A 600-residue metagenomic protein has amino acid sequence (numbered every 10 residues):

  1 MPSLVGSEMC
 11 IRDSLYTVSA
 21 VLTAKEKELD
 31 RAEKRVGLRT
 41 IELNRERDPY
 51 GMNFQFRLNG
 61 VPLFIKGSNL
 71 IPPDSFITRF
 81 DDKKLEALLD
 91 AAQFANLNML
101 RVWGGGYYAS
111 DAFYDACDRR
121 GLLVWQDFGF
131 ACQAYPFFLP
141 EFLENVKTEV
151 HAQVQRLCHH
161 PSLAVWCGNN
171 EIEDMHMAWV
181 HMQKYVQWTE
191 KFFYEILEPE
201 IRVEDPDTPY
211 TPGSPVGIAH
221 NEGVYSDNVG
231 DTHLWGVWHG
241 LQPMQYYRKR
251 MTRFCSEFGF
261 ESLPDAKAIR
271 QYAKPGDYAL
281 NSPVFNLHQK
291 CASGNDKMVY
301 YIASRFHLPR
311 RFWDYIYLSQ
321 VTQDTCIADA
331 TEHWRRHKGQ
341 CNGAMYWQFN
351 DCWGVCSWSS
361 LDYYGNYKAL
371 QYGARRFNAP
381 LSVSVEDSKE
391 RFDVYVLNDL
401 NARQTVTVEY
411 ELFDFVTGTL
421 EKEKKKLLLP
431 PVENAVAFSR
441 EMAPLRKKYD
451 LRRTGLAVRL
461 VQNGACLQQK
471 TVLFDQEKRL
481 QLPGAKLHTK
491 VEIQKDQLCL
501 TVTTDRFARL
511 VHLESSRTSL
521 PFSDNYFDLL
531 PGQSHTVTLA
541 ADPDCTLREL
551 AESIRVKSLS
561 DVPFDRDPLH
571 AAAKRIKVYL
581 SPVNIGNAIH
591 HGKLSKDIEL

Functional and structural regions predicted by a protein language model:
M1, F392-L429, N434-S439, T454-V461 (+2 more regions): Beta-strand-rich binding/interaction modules
M1-G6, I11: Single conserved hydrophobic/aromatic residue that forms the stacking wall/gate of nucleotide- or nucleobase-binding
R12-L15, A20-A32, S439-P483, D542-I598: Terminal connector regions
S19, K27-Q133, L143-V165, N286-D324: Active-site-adjacent substrate/metal-binding segments within catalytic domains of carbohydrate-active enzymes
Y50-Q55, R375-V408, E477-T504: Surface beta-strand/loop "capping" patches
R119, P136-G223, T325, Y364-G365: Active-site neighborhood of glycoside hydrolase catalytic domains
W166, P199-R202, T211-S214, I218-V229 (+1 more regions): Substrate-binding clefts and catalytic carboxylate motifs of secreted carbohydrate-active enzymes
N434-F438, N525-F527, Q533-V537: Short strand-edge motifs at loop-to-beta-strand transitions and within beta-strands of extracellular beta-rich domains
